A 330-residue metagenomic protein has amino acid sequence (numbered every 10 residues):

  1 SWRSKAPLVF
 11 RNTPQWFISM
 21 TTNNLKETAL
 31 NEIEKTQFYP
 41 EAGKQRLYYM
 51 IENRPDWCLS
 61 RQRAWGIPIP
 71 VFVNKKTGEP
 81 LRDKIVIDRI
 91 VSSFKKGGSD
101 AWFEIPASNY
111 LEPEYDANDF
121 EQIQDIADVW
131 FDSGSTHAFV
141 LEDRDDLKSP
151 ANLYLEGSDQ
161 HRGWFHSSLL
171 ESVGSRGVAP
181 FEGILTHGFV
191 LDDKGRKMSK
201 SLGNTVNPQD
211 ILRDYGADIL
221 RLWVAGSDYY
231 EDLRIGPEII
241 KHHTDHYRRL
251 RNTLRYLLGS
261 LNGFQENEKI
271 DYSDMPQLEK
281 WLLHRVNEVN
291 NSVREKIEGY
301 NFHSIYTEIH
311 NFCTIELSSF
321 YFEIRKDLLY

Functional and structural regions predicted by a protein language model:
S1-G263, L282-R325, L329-Y330: Structured secondary-structure scaffolds
K269-I270: Generic long, charged, amphipathic alpha-helical segments
